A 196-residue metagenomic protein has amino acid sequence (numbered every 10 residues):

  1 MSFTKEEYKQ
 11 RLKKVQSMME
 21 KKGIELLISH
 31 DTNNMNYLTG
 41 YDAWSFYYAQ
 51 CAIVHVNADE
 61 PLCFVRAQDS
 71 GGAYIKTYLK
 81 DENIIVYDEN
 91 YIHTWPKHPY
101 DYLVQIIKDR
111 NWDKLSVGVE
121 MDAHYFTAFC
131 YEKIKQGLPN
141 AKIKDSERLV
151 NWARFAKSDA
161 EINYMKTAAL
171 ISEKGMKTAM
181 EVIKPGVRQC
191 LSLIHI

Functional and structural regions predicted by a protein language model:
M1-K174: A composition/biophysics-driven feature that prefers long, compositionally simple stretches
T127, V187-S192: Short, structural beta-strand-to-alpha-helix junction motif
K177-V187: C-terminal helix-coil-helix/basic helical segment that borders enzyme active sites and/or dimer interfaces and provides
I194-I196: Conserved small/polar residues in nucleotide/adenosyl-binding loops
